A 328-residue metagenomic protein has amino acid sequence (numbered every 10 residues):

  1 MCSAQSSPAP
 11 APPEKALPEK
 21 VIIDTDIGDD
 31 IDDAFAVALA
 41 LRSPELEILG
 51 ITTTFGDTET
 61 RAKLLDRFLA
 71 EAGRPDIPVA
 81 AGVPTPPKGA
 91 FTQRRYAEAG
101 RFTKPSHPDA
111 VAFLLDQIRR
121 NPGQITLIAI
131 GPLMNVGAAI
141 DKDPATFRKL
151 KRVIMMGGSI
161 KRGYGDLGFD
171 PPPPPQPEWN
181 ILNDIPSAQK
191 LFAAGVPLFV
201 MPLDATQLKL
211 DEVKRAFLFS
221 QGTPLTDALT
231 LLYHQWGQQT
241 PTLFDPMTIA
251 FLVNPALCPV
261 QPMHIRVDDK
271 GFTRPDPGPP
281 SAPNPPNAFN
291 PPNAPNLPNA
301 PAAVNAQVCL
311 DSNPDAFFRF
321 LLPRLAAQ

Functional and structural regions predicted by a protein language model:
A9-P12: N-terminal pre-domain segments of enzymes
A16-I27, I31-K63, F102-V200, T206: Active-site histidine-anchored catalytic micro-motif
L17-E19, F35-S43, E47, W179-L182 (+1 more regions): Conformational coupling and interaction surfaces
L17-P18, E59-R120, T126, V304-V308 (+2 more regions): Metal-dependent C-N hydrolase catalytic cores
L49-G50, I77-P78, Q261: Short N-terminal amphipathic alpha-helices
T92-G100, L167-P171, R215-A216: Short, surface-exposed amphipathic charged segments that create phosphate/polyanion-binding patches used for binding
